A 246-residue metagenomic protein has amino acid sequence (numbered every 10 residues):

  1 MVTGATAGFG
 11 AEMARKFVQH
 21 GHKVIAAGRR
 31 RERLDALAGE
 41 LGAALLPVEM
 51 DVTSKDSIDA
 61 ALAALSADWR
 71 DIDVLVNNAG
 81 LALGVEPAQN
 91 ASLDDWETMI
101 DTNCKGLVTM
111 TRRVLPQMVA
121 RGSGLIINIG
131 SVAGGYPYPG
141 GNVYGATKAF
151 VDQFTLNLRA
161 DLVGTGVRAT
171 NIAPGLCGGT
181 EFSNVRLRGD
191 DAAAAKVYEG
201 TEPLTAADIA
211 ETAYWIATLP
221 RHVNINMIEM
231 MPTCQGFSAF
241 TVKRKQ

Functional and structural regions predicted by a protein language model:
T6-A7: Conserved glycine-rich cofactor-binding loop
H20-A36: Conserved glycine-rich Rossmann-like NAD(P)H-binding loop of the short-chain dehydrogenase/reductase
M50-A60, L93: The beta1-alpha1 cofactor-binding region of Rossmann-like NAD(H)/NADP(H)-dependent oxidoreductases
E86-A88, S92-I100: Substrate-binding pocket helix/loop in short-chain dehydrogenase/reductase
T111, T147: Active-site helix of classical SDR
S131: Residue(s) in the substrate-gating loop at a strand-loop-helix junction that position the organic substrate next
N171-I172, D191-A239, K243: C-terminal helical subdomain
